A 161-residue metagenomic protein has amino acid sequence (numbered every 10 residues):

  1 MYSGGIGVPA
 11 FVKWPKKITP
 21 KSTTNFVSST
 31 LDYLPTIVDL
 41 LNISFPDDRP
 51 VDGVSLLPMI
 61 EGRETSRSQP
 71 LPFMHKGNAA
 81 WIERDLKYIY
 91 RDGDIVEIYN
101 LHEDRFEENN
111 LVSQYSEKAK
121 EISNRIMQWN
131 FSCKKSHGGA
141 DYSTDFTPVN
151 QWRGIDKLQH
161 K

Functional and structural regions predicted by a protein language model:
M1-P50, V54-S66: Substrate-binding rim/cap in mid-to-C-terminal beta-strand-loop elements of soluble/periplasmic
M1-S3, L71-P72, N78: Short Gly/Pro-enriched turn/cap motifs at secondary-structure boundaries
P9, I37, L56, I98-N100 (+2 more regions): Hydrophobic, well-ordered secondary-structure elements that form the walls of internal hydrophobic environments
Y33, L101, F106-K161: Long, internal low-complexity/basic segments
T65, G93-D94: Short strand-connecting beta-turns/loops that link adjacent beta-strands
R67, H75-K76, E83: Short beta-strand-initiation
W81-R84, Y90-R91: Active-site beta-strand termini and strand-to-loop segments that position acidic
